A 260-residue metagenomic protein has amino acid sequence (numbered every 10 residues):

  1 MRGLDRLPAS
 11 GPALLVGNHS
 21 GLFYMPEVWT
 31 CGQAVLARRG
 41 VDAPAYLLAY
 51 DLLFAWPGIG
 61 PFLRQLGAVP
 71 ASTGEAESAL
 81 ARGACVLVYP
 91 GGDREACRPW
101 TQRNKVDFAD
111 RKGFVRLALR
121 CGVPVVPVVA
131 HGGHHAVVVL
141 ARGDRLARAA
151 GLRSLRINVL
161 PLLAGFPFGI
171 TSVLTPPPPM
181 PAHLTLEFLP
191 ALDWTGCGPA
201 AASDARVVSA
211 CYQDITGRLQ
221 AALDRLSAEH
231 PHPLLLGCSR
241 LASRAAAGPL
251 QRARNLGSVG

Functional and structural regions predicted by a protein language model:
M1-R2, T73-G74, V173: A generic local structural motif
M1-S10: N-terminal signal-anchor transmembrane helix
R2, V16, L48, Y89 (+1 more regions): Residues in well-ordered beta-strands of folded domains
D5, P57, G74, R206-S209 (+1 more regions): Generic alpha-helical secondary structure signal
R6, L52, D193: Residues that form or immediately flank small-molecule/cofactor binding pockets and catalytic motifs
A9-A76, R82, G92-A109: Catalytic core of membrane glycerolipid acyltransferases/transacylases, capturing the structured, soluble-facing
S78-G260: Non-catalytic C-terminal accessory region of glycerolipid acyltransferases and related lyso-lipid remodeling enzymes
